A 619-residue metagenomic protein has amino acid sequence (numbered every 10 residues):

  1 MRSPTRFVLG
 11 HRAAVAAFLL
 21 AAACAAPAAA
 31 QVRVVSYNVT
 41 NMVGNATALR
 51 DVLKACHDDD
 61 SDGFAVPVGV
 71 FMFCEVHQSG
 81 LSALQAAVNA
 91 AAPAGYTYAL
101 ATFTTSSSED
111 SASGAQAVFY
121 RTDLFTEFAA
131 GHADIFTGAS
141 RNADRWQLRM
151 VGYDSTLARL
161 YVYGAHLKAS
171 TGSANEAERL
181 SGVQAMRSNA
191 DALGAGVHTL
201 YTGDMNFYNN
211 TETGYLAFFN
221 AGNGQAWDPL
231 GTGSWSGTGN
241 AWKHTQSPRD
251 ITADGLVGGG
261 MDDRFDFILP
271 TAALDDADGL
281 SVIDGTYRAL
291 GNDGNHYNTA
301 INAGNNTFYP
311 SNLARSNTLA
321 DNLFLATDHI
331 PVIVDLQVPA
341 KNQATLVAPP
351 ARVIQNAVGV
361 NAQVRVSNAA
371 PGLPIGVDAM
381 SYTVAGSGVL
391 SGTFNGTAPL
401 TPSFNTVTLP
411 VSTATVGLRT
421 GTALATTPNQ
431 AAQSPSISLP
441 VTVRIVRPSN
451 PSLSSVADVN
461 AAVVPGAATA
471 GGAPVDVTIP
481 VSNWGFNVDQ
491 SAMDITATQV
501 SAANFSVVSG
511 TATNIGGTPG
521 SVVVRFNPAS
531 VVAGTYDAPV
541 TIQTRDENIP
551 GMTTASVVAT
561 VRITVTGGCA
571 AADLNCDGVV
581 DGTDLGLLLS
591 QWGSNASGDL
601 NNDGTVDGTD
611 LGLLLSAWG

Functional and structural regions predicted by a protein language model:
R2-A16: Bacterial N-terminal signal peptides that target proteins for export
A13-A25: Bacterial N-terminal signal peptides
A30-A340: Divalent cation-coordinating acidic motifs and surrounding scaffolds that mediate Ca2+/Mg2+/Mn2+/Zn2+-dependent binding
G69, V197, I330, A357-V358 (+5 more regions): Surface-exposed loop/turn positions
S82-A87, L574-N595, D603-G619: Alpha-helical segments with a strong preference for the paired helices of cellulosomal dockerin domains
V338-G568: Feature for long, exposed domains in two main contexts
